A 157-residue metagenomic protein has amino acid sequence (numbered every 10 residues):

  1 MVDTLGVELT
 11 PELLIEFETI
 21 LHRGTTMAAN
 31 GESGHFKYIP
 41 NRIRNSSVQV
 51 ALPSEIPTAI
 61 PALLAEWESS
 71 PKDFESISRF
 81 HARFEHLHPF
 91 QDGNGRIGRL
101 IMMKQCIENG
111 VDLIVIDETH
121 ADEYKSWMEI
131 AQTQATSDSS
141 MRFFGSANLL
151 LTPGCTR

Functional and structural regions predicted by a protein language model:
M1-R157: FIC/Doc superfamily catalytic core
